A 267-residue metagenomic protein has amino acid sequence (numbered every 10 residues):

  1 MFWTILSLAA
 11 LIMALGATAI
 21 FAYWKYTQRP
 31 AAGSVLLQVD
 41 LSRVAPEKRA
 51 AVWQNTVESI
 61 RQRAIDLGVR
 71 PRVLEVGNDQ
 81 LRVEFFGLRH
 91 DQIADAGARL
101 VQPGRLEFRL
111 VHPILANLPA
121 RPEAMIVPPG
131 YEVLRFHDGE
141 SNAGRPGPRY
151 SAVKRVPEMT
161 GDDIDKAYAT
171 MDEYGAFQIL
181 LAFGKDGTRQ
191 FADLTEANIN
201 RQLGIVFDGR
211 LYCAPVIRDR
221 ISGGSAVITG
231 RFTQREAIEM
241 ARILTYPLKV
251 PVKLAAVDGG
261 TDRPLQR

Functional and structural regions predicted by a protein language model:
M1-G33, P128-F136: Hydrophobic alpha-helical transmembrane signal-anchor segments
Q38-S222, A226-V227, E236-M240, P247-R267: Non-transmembrane, solvent-exposed regions of membrane trafficking/translocation machinery
F232-T233: A short, well-structured alpha-helical segment
